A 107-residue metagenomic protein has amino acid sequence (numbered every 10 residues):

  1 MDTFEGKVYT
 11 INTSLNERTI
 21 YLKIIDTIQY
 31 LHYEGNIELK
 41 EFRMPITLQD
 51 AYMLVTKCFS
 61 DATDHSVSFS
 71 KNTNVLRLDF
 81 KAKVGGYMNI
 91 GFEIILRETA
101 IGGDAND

Functional and structural regions predicted by a protein language model:
M1-A100: A structural signal for beta-rich interaction modules in eukaryotic proteins
T99-D107: Non-transmembrane elongated oligomeric "stalk/shaft" segments that connect baseplates/barrels to distal
